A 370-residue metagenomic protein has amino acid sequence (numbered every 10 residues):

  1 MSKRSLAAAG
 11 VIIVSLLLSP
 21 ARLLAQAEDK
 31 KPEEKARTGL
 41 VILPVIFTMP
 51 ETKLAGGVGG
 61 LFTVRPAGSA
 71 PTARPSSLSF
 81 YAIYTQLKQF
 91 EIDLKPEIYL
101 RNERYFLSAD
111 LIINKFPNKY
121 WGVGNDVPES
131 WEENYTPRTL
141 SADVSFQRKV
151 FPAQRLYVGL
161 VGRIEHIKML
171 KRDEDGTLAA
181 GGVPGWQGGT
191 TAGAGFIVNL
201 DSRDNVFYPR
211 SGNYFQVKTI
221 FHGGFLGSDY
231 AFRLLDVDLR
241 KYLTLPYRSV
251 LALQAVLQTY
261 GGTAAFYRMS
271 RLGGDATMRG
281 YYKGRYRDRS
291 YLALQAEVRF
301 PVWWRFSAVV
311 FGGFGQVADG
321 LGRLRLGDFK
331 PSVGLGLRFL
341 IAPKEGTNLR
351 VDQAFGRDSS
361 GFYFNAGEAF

Functional and structural regions predicted by a protein language model:
M1-G10: Bacterial N-terminal signal peptides that target proteins for export
A9-S19: Bacterial N-terminal signal peptides
L23-A27: Boundary at the C-terminal end of the N-terminal hydrophobic targeting segment
D29-I42, F47-T190, L272, R285-R289 (+2 more regions): Gram-negative/organellar outer-membrane beta-barrel architecture
I42-P44, L78-A82, L107-L111, V158-G162 (+8 more regions): Membrane-embedded beta-strand positions of outer-membrane beta-barrel proteins
K53-G57, S77-S79, Q89-D93, T139-D143 (+8 more regions): Transmembrane beta-barrel architecture of outer membranes
S69, F116-G122, I167-D173, N205-F207 (+5 more regions): Outer-membrane beta-barrel proteins
G182-Q187, A192-W304, A308-F314, A318-D319: C-terminal outer-membrane beta-barrel translocator/porin domains of Gram-negative envelope proteins and their
